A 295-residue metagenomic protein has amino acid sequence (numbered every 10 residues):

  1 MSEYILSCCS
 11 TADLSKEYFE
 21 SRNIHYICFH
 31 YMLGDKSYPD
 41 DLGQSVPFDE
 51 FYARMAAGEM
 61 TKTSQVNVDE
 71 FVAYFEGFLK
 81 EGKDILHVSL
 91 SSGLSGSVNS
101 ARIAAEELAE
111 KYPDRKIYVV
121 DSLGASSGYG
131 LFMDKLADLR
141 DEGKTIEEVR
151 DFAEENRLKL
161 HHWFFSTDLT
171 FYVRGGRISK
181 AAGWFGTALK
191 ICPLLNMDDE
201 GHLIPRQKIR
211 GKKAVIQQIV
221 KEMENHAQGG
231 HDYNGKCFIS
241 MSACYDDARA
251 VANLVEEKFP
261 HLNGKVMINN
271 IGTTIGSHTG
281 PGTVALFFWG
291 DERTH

Functional and structural regions predicted by a protein language model:
E3, T11-F19, I24-H30, D35 (+7 more regions): Mixed-charge interfacial surface used for oligomerization/domain docking and macromolecular partner engagement
E3-I5, L79: A general secondary-structure boundary signal
I5-Q65, E70: N-terminal glycine-rich anion-binding loop in soluble enzyme alpha/beta folds
S45-Y52, F75, K80, E107: A short glycine/small-residue-enriched secondary-structure motif
A56-S92, N99, I103, R150: Glycine-rich phosphate- or other oxyanion-binding loops that anchor nucleotides, phosphorylated ligands
